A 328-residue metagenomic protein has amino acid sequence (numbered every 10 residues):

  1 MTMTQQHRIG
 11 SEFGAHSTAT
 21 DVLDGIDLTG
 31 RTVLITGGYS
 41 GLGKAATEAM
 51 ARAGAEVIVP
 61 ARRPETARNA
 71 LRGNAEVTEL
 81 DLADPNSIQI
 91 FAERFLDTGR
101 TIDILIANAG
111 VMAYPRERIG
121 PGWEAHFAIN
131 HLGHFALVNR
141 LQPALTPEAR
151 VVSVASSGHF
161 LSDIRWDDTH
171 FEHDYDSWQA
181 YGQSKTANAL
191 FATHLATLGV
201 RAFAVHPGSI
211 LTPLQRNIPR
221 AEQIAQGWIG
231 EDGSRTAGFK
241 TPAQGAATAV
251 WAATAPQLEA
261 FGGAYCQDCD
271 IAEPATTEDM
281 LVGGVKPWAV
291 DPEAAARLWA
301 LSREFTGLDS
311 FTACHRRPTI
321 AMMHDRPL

Functional and structural regions predicted by a protein language model:
T2-I224, E304-R317, M322-M323, P327: Rossmann-fold NAD(P)H-dependent dehydrogenase/reductase core
Q6-F13, S184, W228-L281, P292-A296: C-terminal helical subdomain
T36, H173, S177, E231-R235 (+1 more regions): A short, mixed-charge helix-start or loop-turn motif at secondary-structure junctions
V59, L80, A237, P287-V290: Pocket-edge positions in alpha/beta enzyme catalytic cores
G120, W178-Y181, R235, V285-W288 (+1 more regions): Active-site oxyanion-binding pockets that recognize sulfate/phosphate
H194, T248-W251, L301: Generic recognition of well-ordered alpha-helical segments
Q223-G227, P287: A catalytic-pocket lid/entrance helix-loop region that shapes and gates access to the active site across common
A264-L328: C-terminal helix-and-tail extensions that cap enzymatic domains
